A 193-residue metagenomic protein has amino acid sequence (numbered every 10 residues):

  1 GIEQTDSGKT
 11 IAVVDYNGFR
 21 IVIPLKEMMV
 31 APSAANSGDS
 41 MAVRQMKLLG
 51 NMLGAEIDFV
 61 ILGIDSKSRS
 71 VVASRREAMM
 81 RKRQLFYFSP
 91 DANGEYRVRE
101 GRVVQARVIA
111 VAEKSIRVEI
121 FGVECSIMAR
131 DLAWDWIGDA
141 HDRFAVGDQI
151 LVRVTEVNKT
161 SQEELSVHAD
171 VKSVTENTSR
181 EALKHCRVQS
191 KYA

Functional and structural regions predicted by a protein language model:
G1-A193: Single-stranded RNA-binding regions, centering on S1/OB-family and related RNA-binding modules
